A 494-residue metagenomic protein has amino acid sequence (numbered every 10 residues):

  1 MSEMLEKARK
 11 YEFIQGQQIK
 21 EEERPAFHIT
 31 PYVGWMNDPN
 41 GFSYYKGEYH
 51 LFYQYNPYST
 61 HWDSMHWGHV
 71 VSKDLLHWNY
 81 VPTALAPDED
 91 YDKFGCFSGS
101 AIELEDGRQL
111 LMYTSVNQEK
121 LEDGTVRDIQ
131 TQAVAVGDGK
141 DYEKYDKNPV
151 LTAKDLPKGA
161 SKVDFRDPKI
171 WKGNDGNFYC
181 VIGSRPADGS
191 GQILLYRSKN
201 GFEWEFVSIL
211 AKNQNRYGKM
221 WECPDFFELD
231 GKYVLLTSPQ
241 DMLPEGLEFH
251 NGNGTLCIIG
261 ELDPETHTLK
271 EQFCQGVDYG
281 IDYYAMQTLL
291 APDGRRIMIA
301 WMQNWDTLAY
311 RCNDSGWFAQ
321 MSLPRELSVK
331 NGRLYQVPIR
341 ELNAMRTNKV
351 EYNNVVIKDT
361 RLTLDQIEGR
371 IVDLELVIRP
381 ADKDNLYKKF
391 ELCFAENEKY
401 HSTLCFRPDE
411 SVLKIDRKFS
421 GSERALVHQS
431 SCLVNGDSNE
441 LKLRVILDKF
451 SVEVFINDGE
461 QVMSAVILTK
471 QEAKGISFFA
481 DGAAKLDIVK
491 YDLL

Functional and structural regions predicted by a protein language model:
M1-D167, K172-Y217, D230-Y279, M302-Y352 (+2 more regions): Beta-rich carbohydrate-recognition and catalytic domains
R9-Q15, N253-L494: Beta-rich accessory regions
